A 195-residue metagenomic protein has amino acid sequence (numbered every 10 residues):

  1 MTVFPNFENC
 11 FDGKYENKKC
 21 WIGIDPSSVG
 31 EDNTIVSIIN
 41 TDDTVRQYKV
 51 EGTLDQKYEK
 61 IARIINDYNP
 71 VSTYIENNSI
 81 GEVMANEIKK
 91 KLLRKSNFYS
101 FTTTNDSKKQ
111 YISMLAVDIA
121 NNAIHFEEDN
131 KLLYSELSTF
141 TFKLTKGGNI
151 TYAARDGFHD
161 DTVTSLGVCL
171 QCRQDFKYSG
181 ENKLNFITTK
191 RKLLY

Functional and structural regions predicted by a protein language model:
M1-T102, K109, S113, E127-Y195: RNase H-like, metal-dependent nuclease domains and their acidic two-metal-ion catalytic environment used
M114-A123: Active-site proximal helix-loop segment of RNase H-like, two-metal nucleases, encompassing DDE(D)
